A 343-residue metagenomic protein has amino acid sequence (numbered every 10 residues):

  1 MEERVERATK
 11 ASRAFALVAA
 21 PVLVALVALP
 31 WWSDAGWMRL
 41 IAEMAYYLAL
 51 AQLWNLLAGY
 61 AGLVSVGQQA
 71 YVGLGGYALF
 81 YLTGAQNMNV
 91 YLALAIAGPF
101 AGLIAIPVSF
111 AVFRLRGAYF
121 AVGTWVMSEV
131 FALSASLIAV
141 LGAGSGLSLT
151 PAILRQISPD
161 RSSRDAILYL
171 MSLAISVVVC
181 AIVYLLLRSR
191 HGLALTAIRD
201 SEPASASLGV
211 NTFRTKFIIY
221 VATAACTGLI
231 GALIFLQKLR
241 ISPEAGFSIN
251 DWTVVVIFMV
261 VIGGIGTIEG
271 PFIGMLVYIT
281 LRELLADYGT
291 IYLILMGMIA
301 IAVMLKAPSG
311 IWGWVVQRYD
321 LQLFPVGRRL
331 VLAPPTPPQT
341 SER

Functional and structural regions predicted by a protein language model:
M1-R343: Transmembrane alpha-helices and adjacent helix-loop boundaries
